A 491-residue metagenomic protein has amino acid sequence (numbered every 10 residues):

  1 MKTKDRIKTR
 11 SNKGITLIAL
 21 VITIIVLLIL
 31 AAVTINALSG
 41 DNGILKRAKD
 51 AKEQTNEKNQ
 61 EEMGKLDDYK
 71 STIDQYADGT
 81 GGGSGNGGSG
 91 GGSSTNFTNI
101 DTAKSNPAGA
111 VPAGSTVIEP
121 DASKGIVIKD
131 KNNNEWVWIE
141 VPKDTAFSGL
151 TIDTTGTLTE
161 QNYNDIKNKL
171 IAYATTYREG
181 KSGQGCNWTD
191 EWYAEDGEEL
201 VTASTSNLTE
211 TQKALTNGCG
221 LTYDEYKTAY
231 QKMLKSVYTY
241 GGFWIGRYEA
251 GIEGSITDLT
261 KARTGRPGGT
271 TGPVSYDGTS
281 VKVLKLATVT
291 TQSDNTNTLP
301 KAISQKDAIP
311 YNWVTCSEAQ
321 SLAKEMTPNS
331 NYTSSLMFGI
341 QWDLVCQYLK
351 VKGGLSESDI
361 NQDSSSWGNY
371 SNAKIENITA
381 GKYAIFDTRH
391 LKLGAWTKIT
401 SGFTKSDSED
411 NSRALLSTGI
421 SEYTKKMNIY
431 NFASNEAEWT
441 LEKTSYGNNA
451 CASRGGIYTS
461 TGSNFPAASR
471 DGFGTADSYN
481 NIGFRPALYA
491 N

Functional and structural regions predicted by a protein language model:
M1-K13: N-terminal leader/signal peptides at the extreme start of proteins
K13-N36: N-terminal single-pass transmembrane signal-anchor helix
A37-E61: Aliphatic-rich helix starts adjacent to a transmembrane/signal segment
G79-S94: Ser/Thr/Gly/Pro-rich low-complexity, disordered linker/stalk segments of secreted and cell-surface proteins
G92-K124, N132-W136, T145, L150 (+6 more regions): Short glycine-aromatic motifs
N132, Y173-N431, A490: Short aromatic-cysteine micro-motif
K169-E191, G197, L208-E210, A214 (+2 more regions): Surface-exposed recognition segments
